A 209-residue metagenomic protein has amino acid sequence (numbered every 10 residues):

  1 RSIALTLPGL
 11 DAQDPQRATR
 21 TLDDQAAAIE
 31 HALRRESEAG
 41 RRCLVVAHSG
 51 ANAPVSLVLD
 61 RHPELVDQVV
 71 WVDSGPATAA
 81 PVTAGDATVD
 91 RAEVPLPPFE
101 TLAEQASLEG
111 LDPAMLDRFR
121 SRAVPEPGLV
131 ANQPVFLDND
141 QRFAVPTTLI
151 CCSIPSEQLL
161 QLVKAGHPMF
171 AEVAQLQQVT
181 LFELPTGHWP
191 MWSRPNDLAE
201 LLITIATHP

Functional and structural regions predicted by a protein language model:
T6, C43-L44, D67-V70: Residue in the alpha/beta-hydrolase core beta-strand immediately N-terminal to the catalytic nucleophile
G9-L44, D60, G85-T88: Active-site loop/oxyanion-hole signature of alpha/beta-hydrolase fold enzymes
V46-V55: Gly/Ala-rich beta-loop-alpha elbow adjacent to hydrolase catalytic centers
D60-Q105, E109, K164-G166: Flexible "cap/lid" loop of the alpha/beta hydrolase fold
R118-D140: Active-site nucleophile elbow and catalytic-triad environment of alpha/beta-hydrolase enzymes
F143, L149-C151: Short beta-strand/loop motif that positions the catalytic acidic residue of the alpha/beta-hydrolase fold
S156-P185, E200-I205: Conserved loop-alpha-helix segment in the C-terminal half of the alpha/beta-hydrolase fold that carries the catalytic
L181-P195: Catalytic histidine-centered segment of alpha/beta-hydrolase-like enzymes
